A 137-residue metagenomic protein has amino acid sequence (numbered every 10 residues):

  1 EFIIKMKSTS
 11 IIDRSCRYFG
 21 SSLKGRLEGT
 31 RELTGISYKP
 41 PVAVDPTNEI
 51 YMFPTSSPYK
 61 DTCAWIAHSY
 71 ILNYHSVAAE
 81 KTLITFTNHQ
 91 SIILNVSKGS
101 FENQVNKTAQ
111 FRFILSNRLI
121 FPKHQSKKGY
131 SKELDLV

Functional and structural regions predicted by a protein language model:
E1-I66, L72-V137: Eukaryotic intrinsically disordered, low-complexity regulatory linkers and tails enriched in Ser/Thr/Pro
